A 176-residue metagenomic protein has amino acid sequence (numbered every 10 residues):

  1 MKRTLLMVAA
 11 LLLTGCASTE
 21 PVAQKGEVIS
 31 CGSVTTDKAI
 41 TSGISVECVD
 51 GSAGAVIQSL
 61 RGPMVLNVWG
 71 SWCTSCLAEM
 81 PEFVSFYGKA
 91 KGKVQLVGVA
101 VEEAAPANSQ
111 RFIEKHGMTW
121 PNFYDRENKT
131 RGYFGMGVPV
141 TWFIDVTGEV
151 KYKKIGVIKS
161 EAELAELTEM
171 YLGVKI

Functional and structural regions predicted by a protein language model:
M1-E47, E166, K175-I176: N-terminal targeting signals for export/organelle localization
T36, G43-M64: A short beta-strand-turn-helix
A55-L77, F83: Short active-site neighborhood of thiol/selenol oxidoreductases, capturing the structured segment around
V65-L66, L96, T141: Hydrophobic beta-strand anchors of alpha/beta hydrolase catalytic cores
V68-G70, V99-E102, D125-E127, K154-G156: Active-site-proximal beta-strand/loop segments in catalytic clefts of secreted hydrolases
L77-H116, R126-G132: Structural microenvironment flanking redox-active thiols in thiol-disulfide oxidoreductases
E114-M118, Y124-I176: Thiol/disulfide oxidoreductase modules built on the thioredoxin-like
